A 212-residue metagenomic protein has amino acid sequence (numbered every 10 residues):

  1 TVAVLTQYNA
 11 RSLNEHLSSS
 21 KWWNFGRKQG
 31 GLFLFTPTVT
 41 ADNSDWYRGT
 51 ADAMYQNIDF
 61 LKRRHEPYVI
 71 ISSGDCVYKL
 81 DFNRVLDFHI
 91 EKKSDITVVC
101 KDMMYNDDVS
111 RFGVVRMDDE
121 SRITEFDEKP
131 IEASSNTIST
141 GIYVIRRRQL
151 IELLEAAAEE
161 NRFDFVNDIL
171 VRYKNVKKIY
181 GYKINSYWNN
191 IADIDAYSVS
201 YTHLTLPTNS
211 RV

Functional and structural regions predicted by a protein language model:
T1-Y201: Unchanged
T202-T208: Conserved small/polar residues in nucleotide/adenosyl-binding loops
